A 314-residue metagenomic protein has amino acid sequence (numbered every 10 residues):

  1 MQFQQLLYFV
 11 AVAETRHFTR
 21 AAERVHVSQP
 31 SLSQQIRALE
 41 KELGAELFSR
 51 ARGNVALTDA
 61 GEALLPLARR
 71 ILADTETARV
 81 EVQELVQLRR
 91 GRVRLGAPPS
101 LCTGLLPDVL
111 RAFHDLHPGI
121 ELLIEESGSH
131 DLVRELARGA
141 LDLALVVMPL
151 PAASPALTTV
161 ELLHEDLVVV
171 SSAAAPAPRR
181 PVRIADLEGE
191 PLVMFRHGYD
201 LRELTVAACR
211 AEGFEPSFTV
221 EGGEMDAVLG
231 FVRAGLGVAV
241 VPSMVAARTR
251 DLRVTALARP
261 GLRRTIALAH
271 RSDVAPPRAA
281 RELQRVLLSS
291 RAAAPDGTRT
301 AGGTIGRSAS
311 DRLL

Functional and structural regions predicted by a protein language model:
V12-S31: Short helix-boundary/capping micro-motifs
L39-E40, F113: Conserved amphipathic alpha-helical core elements
E40-L57, E62: A short LG(V/I)-centered, amphipathic sequence patch enriched for acidic residue(s) preceding the LG motif
R90-A153, G222, L314: Central regulatory/effector-binding core of bacterial HTH transcription factors
L105, V254-R299, G303-I305, R312: A late-sequence structural motif
G128-L141, V147, R196-T255, I305-L313: Hydrophobic hinge/microswitch elements
A152-V160, E165, D226-D273: Beta-alpha-beta core module
A156-L192, R278: Flexible hinge/capping segments at coil-to-helix
